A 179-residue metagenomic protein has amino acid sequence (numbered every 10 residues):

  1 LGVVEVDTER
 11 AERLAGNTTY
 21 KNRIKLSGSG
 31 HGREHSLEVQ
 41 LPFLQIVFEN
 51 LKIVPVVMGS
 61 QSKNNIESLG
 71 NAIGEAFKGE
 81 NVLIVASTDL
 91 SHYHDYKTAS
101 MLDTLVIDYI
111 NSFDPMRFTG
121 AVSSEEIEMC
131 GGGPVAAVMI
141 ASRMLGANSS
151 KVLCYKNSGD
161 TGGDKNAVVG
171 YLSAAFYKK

Functional and structural regions predicted by a protein language model:
L1-I140, M144-G146, Y155-G162, K179: Active-site histidine-anchored catalytic micro-motif
S149: Short, charged, surface-exposed loops that flank catalytic or proteolytic processing sites
K165-A167: Short low-complexity, flexible loop/linker segments enriched in glycine and/or proline with clustered acidic
V169-S173: Short hydrophobic/aromatic beta-strand or adjacent loop that forms the aromatic wall/cage of a ligand/substrate-binding
A174-K178: His/Asp/Glu-rich mid-to-C-terminal helical/loop segments that flank catalytic regions of hydrolases
